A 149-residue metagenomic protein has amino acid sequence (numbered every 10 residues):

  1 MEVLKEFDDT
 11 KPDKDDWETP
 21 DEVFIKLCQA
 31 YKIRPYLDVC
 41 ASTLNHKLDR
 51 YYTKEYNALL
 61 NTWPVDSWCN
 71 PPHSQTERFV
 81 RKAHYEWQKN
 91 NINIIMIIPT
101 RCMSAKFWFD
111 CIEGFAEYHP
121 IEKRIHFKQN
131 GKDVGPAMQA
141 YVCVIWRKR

Functional and structural regions predicted by a protein language model:
M1-R149: Class I S-adenosyl-L-methionine-dependent methyltransferase catalytic core
